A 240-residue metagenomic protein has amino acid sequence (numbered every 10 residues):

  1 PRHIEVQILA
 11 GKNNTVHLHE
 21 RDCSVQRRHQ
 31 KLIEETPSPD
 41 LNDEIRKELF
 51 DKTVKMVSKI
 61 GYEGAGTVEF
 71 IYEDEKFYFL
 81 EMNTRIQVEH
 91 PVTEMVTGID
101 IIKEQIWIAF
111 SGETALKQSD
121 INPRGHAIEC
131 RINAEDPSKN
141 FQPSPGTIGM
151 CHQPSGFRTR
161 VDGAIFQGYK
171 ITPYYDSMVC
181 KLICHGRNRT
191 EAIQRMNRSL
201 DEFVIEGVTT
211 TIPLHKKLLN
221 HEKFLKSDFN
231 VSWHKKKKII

Functional and structural regions predicted by a protein language model:
P1-I240: ATP-dependent carboxylate activation and anion-phosphoryl transfer catalytic cores that bind Mg-ATP to form
